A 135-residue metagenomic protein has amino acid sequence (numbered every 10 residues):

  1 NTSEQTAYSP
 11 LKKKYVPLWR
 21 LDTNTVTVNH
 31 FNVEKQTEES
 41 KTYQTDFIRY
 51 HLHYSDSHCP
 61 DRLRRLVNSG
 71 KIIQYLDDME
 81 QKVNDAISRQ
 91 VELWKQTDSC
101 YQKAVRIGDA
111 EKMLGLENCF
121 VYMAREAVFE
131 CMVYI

Functional and structural regions predicted by a protein language model:
T2-A7, K13-K14, N24: Ligand/cofactor pocket segment of small-molecule handling proteins
E4, E34, E38-E39, E80 (+5 more regions): Glutamate identity and glutamate-enriched acidic tracts
P17-Q90, W94-K95: Extended, surface-exposed interaction regions
Q96-I135: C-terminal charged interaction modules
